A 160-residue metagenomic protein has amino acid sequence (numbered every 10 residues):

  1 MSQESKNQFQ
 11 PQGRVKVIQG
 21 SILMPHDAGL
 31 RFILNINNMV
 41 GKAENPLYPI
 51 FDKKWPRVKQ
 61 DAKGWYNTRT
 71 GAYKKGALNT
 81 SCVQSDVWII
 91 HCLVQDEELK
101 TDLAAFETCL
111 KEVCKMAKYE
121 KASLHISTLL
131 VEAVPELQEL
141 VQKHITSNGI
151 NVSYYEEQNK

Functional and structural regions predicted by a protein language model:
M1-K160: Macrodomain-like recognition of ADP-ribose-binding/processing modules
